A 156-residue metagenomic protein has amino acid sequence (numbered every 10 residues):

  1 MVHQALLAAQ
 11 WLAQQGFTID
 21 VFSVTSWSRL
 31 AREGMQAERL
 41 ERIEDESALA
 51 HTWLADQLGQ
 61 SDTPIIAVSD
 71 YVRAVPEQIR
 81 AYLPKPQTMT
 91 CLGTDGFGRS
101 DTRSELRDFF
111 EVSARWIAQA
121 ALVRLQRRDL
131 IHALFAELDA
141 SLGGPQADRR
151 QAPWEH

Functional and structural regions predicted by a protein language model:
M1-H156: Thiamine diphosphate
